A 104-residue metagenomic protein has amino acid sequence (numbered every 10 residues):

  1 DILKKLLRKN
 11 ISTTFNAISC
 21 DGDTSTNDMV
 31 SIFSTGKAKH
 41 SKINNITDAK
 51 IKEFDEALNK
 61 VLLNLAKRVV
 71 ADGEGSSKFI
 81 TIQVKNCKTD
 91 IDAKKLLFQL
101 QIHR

Functional and structural regions predicted by a protein language model:
D1-D21, S25-T35, K39: Mobile "lid/hinge" segments at catalytic clefts and subdomain interfaces of large enzymes
I32-R104: A glycine- and small/hydrophobic-rich beta-loop-beta segment that serves as a flexible "lid/hinge" or phosphate-binding
